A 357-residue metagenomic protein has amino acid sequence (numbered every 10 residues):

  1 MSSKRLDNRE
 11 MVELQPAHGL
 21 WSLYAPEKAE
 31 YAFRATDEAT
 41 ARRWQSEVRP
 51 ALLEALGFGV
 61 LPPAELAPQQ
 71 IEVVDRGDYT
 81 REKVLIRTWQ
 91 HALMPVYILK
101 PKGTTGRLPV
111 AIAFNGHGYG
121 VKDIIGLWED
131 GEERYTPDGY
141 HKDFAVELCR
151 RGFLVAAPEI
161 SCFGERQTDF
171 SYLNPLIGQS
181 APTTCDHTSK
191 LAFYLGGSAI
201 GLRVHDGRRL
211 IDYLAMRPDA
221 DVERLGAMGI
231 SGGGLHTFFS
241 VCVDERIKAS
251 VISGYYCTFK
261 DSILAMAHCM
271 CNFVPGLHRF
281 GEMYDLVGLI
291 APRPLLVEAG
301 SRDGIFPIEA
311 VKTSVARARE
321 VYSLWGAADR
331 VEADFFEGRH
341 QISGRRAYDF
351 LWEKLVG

Functional and structural regions predicted by a protein language model:
M1-T80, T88-W89, G357: N-terminal targeting or regulatory segments adjacent to alpha/beta-hydrolase or S9 domains
V73-E133: Glycine-rich active-site/cofactor-binding loop and its immediate structural neighborhood
G106, I112-R208, D212-M216, S262-L264: Cap/lid segment of the alpha/beta-hydrolase catalytic domain
D186-G197, V204, R209-L210, I247-G288 (+3 more regions): Mobile cap/lid helix-loop segments that gate and shape the active-site cleft of serine hydrolases
D219-S231: Alpha/beta-hydrolase fold nucleophile elbow
I290, V297-A299: Short beta-strand/loop motif that positions the catalytic acidic residue of the alpha/beta-hydrolase fold
S301-E309, Q341-I342: Acidic catalytic loop of the alpha/beta-hydrolase fold
A316-G357: C-terminal catalytic histidine-bearing segment of alpha/beta-hydrolase fold enzymes
